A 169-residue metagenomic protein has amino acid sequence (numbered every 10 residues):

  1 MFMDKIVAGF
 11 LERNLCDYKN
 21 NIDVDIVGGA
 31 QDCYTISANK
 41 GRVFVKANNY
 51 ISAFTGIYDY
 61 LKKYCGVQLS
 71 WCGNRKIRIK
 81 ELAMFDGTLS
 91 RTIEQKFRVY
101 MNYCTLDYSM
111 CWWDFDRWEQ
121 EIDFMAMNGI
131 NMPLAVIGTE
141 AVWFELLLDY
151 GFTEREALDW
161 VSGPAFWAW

Functional and structural regions predicted by a protein language model:
F2-Y18, V27-Q31, N39-W169: Feature activates predominantly on carbohydrate-active enzymes
